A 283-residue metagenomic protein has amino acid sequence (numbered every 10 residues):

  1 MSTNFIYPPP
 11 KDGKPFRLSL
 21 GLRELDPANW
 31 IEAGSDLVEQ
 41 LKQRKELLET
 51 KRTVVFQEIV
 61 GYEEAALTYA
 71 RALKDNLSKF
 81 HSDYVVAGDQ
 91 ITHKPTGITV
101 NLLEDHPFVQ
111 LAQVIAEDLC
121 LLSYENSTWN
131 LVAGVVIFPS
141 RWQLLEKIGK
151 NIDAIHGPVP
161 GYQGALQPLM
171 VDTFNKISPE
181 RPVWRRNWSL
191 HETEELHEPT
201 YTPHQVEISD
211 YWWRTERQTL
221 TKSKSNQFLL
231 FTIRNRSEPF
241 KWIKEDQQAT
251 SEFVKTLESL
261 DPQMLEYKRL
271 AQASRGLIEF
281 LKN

Functional and structural regions predicted by a protein language model:
M1-N283: Extended, well-ordered protein cores
